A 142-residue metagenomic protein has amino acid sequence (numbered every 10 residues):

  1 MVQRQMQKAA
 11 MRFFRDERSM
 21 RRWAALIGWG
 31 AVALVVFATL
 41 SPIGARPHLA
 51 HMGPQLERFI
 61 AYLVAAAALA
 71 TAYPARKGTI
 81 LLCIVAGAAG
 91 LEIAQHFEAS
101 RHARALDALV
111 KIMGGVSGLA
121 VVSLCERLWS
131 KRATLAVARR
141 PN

Functional and structural regions predicted by a protein language model:
V2-L106, I112, V116-N142: Bulky hydrophobic segments
